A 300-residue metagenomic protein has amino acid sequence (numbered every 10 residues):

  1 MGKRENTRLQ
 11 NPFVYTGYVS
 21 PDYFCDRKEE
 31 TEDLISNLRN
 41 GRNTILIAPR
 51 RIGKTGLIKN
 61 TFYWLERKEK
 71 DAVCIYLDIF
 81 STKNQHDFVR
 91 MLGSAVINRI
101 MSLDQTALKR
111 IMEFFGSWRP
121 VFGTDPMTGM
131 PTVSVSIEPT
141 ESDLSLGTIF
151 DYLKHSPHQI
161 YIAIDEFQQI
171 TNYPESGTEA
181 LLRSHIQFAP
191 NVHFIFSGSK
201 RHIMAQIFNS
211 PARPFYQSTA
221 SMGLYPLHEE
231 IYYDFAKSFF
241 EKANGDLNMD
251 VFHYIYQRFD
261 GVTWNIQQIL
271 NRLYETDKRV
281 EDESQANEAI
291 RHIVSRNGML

Functional and structural regions predicted by a protein language model:
M1-T44, P49, R67-K70: A short, basic N-terminal segment
R27, T55, V262: Short, conserved phosphate/pyrophosphate- and ester-handling motifs at nucleotide-, phospho-/glycolipid
G41, F80-N84, Q169, S199-I203 (+2 more regions): Conserved nucleotide-binding/hydrolysis micro-motifs of P-loop NTPases
N43, T132-K200, N209: Conserved Walker B catalytic segment
A48-I52, G56-Y161: P-loop NTPase nucleotide-binding core
K70-C74, P190-V192, Q217-A220: Short glycine-/polar-rich loops that comprise or flank the Walker A/P-loop and associated switch/sensor motifs
Q206-Q257, V280: Helix-loop-helix "sensor" segment of P-loop NTPases
G261, N265-L300: Winged-helix-like regulatory helical subdomains adjacent to P-loop NTPase cores
